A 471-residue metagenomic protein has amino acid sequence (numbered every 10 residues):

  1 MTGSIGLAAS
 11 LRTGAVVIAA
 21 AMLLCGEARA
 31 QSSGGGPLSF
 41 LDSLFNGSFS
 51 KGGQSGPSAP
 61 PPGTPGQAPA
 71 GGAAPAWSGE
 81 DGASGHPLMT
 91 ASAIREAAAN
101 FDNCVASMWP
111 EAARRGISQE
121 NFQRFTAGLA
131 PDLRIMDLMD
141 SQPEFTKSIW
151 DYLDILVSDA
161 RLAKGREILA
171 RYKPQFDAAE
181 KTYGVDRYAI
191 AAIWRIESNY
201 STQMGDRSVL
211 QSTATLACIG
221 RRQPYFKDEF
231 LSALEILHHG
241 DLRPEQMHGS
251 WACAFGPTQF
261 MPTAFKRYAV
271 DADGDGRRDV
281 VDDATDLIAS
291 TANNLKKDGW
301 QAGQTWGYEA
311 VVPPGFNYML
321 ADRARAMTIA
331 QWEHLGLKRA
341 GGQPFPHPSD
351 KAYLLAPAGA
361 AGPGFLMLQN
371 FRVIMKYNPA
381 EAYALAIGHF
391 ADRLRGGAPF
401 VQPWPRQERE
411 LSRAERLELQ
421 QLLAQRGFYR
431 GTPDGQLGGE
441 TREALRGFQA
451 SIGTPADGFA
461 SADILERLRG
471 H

Functional and structural regions predicted by a protein language model:
M1-A15: Bacterial N-terminal signal peptides that target proteins for export
T13-C25: Bacterial N-terminal signal peptides
A30-N103, Q119-Q123, W404, L422-R426 (+4 more regions): Compositionally biased, proline/threonine/alanine/serine-rich low-complexity intrinsically disordered stretches
S84-A93, V105-M108, D151-R161, L368: Acidic/histidine-rich, surface-exposed loop or edge segments in extracytoplasmic proteins
A99-M108, E167-Y172: Short acidic alpha-helix initiation/capping motifs at coil-to-helix transition points, especially at protein N-termini
A112: Intrinsically disordered, low-complexity polar regions and short flexible loop motifs
I117-S349, G362-M367, F371-A391, R395-R413 (+2 more regions): Catalytic glycan-binding domains that act on GlcNAc-containing polysaccharides
L411-R416, A424-L468: Short acidic, glycine/serine/threonine-rich helix-capping segments at coil-helix boundaries
